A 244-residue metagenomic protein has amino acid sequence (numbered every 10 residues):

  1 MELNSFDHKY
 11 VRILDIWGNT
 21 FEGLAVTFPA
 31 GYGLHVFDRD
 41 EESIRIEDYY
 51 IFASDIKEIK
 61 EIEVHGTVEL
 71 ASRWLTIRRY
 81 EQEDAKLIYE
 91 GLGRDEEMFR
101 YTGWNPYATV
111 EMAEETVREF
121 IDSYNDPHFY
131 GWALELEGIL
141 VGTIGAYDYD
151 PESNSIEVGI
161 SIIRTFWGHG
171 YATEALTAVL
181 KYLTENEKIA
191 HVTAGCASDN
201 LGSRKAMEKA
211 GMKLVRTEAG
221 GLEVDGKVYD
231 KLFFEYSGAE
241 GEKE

Functional and structural regions predicted by a protein language model:
M1-V64: Conserved RNA-binding domains used in RNP assembly and mRNA/RNA metabolism
K9, Y89, F129-Y130: Short loop/turn microsegments at loop-to-beta-strand junctions
V64-L87, G91-E96, A133-E244: Acyl-donor (CoA/ACP) binding surface of acyl/acetyltransferases
E97-E119: Conserved GNAT-fold acetyl-CoA-binding loop/helix
E119-A133: A short helix-loop-beta-strand connector motif used in the catalytic cores of GNAT acetyltransferases and, in some
